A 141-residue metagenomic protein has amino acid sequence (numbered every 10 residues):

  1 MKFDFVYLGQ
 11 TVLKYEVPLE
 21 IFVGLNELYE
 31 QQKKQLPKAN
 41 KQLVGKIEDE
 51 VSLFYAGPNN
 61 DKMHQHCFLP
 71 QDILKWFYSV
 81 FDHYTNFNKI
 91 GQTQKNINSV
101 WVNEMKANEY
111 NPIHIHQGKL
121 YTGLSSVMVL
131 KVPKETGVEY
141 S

Functional and structural regions predicted by a protein language model:
M1-T93, N108-P112: Non-heme Fe(II)/2-oxoglutarate
G9-T11, N96-N98, T122-L124: Residues at beta-strand starts and edge strands
I90-I97, T136-Y140: Short acidic alpha-helical/loop segments enriched in Asp/Glu that coordinate divalent cations
W101-S141: Catalytic core of non-heme Fe(II) oxygenases with the double-stranded beta-helix
